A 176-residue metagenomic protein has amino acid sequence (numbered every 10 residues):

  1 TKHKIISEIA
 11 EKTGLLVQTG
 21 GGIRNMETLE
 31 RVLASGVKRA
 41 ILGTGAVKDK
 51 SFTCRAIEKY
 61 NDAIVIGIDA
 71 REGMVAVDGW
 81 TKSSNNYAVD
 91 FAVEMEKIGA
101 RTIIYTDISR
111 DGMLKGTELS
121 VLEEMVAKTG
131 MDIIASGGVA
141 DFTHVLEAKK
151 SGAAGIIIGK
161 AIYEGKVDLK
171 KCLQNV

Functional and structural regions predicted by a protein language model:
T1-Q18, C54-D69, L114-D141, V176: Alpha-helix-loop-beta-strand connector modules within alpha/beta enzyme cores
H3, M26, V47-K50, N85-V89 (+3 more regions): Structural motif corresponding to alpha-helix initiation and N-cap regions
T13, V17-R39, S120-G155, C172: Catalytic cores of alpha/beta
G21-G22, L42-G45, T106, D111-L114 (+2 more regions): Glycine- and other small-residue-rich loops at beta-strand/loop junctions that grip anionic moieties
E30-L33, V37-D111: Conserved anion-binding
F52-K59, I64, K149-V176: C-terminal helical cap(s) of enzyme catalytic domains, especially alpha/beta-barrels
G112-L114, F142-V145, E164-V167: Short active-site-adjacent structural elements
